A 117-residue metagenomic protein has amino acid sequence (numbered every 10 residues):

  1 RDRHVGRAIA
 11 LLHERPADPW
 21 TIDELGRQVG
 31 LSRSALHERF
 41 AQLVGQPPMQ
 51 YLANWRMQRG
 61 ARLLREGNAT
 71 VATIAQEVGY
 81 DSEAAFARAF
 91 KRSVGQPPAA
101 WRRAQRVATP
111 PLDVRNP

Functional and structural regions predicted by a protein language model:
R7-Q58, A75-A100: Basic/polar phosphate-binding segments, predominantly the helix-turn-helix DNA-binding elements of transcriptional
L31, G67-A69: A short, glycine-centered helix-capping/turn motif at helix boundaries that positions DNA-contacting or catalytic
L52-R62, A100-N116: Short, basic, alpha-helical segments at the C-terminal edge of helix-turn-helix-like DNA-binding modules
A69-T70, A85: Residue-level recognition of oxygen-bearing side chains
